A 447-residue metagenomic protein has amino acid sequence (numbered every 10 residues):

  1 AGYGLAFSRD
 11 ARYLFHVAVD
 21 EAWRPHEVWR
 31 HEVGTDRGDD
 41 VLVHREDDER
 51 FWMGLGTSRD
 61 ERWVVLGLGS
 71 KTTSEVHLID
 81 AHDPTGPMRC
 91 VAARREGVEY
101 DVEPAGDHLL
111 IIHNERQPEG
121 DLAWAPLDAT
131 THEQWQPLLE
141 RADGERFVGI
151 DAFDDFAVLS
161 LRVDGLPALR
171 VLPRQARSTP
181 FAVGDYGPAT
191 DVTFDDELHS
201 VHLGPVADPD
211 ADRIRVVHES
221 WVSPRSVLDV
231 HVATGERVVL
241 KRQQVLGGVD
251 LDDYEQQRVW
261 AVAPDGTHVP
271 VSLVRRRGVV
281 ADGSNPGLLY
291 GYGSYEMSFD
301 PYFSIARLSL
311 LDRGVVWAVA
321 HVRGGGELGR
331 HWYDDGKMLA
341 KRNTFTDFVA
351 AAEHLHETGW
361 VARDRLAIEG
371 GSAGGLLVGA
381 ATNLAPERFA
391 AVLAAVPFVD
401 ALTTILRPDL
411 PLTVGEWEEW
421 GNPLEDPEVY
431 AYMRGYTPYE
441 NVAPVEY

Functional and structural regions predicted by a protein language model:
A1, F7-S8, V17-E27, R37 (+5 more regions): A flexible loop/linker signature enriched in serine peptidases of the S9 family
L14, V64, L109-I111, A157 (+1 more regions): Hydrophobic beta-strand positions that form the internal "hydrophobic ladder" of WD40/Gbeta-like beta-propeller blades
W29-T35, L78-H82, A123-L127, L172-R174 (+1 more regions): Beta-propeller blade signature
F51-P104, P137, G149, L166-L172 (+6 more regions): Non-catalytic accessory segments flanking enzyme active sites
N114, E219, Y290-S294, S372: Glycine-rich His-Gly loop
G287, L311-H321: A fold-wide structural signal in alpha/beta-hydrolase
G293-M297, W317: Serine-hydrolase catalytic-loop signature spanning alpha/beta hydrolases and amidase-signature enzymes
V319-Y447: Active-site-proximal cap/loop segments of hydrolase catalytic domains
